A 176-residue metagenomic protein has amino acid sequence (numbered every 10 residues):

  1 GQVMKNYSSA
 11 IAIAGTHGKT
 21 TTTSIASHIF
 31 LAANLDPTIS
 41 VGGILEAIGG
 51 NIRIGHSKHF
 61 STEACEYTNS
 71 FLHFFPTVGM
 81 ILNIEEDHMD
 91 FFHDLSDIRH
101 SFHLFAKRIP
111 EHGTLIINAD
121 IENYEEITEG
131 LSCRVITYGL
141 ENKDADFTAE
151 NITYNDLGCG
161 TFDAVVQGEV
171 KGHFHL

Functional and structural regions predicted by a protein language model:
G1-A119, N123-R134, V166: Phosphate-binding loop of NTP-binding sites
F92-R99, G113, E129, C133-L176: Adenine nucleotide phosphate-binding catalytic loops in nucleotide-utilizing enzymes
